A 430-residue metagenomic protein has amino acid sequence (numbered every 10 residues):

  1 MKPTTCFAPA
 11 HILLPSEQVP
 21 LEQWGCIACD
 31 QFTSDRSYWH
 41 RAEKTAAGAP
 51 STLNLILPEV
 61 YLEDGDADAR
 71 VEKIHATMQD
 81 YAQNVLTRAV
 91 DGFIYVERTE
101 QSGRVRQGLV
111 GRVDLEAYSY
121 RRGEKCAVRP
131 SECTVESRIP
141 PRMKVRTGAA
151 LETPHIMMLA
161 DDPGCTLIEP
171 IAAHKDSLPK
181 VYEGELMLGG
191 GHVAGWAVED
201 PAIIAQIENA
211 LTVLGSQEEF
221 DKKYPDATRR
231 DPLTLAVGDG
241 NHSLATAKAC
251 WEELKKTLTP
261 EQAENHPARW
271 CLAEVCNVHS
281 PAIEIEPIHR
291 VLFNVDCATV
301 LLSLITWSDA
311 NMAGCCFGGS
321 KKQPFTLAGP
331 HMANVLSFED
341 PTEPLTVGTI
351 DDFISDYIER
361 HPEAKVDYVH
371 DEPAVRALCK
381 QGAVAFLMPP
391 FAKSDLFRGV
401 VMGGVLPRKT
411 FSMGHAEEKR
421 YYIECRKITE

Functional and structural regions predicted by a protein language model:
M1-G190, G195-E199, D221-P225, A383 (+3 more regions): N-terminal extension/subdomain marker
S51-L53, P154-I156, L233, A268-E274 (+3 more regions): Structural beta-strand/beta-sheet cores of well-ordered domains, especially the beta-sheet scaffolds that support
A150, E199-I203, L235-H242: Short, contiguous, pocket-lining structural segments that sit at or immediately flank catalytic/ligand-binding sites
L159, V237-G238, E274, L387-P389: Short beta-strand segments
M187-A210, F338, T342: Glycine-rich phosphate-binding "P-loop"
V213-L258, A263: Active-site beta-strand/loop microenvironment that shapes enzyme catalytic pockets
N241-I305: Catalytic or ion-translocation cores adjacent to nucleophile or general acid/base/metal-coordination motifs in diverse
L292-T410: C-terminal catalytic or substrate-handling cores of phosphate/nucleotide- and metal-cofactor-dependent proteins acting
